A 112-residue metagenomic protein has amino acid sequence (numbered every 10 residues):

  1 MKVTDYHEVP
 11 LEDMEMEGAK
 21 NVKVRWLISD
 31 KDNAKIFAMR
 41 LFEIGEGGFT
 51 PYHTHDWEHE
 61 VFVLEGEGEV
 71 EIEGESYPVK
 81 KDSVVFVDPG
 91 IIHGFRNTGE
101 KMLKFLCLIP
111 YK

Functional and structural regions predicted by a protein language model:
M1-I36: A short, N-terminal "cap"/entry segment at the start of jelly-roll beta-barrel domains of the cupin/DSBH fold
R40-H55, P89: Conserved short histidine dyad/triad with adjacent acidic residue
F42, E67, E75-Y77: Well-ordered beta-strand scaffold positions
F49-P51, E69, V85, P89-F95: Histidine-centered metal-chelating micro-motifs
W57-H59, V63-G68: Glycine- and acidic-residue-biased ligand/ion/polar-headgroup-sensing regions
E75-P89: Short acidic-glycine-tyrosine-enriched beta hairpin
P89-K112: Ligand-binding loop in jelly-roll beta-barrel domains
